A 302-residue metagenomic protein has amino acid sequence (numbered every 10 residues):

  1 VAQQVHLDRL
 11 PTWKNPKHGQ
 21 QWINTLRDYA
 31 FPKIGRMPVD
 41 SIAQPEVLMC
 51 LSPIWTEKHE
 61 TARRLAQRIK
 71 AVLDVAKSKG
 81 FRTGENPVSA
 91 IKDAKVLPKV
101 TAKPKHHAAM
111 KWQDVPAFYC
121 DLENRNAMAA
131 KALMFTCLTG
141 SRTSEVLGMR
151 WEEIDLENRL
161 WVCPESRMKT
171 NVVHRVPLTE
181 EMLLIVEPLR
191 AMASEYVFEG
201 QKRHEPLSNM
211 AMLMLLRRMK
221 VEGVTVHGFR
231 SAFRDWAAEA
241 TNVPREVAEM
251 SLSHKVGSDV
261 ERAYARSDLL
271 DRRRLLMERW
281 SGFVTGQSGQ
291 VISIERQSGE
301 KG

Functional and structural regions predicted by a protein language model:
V1-T56, V72-V75: Basic/aromatic-enriched alpha-helical hairpins
A2, N15-H18, W22, A43 (+11 more regions): Hydrophobic (often cysteine-bearing) scaffold residues that line and stabilize catalytic clefts of nucleotide/cofactor
T12, I54-K70, S78, R82-M149 (+5 more regions): Basic, Lys/Arg- and aromatic-enriched nucleic-acid-binding interface segment
V47, I69, G140, V146 (+2 more regions): Short, basic/aromatic-rich helical patch in the C-terminal catalytic core of site-specific tyrosine
K58, A109-P116, N158, R167 (+5 more regions): Active-site/catalytic core of tyrosine-dependent DNA strand-transfer enzymes
F81, E85, E153-L160, G223 (+3 more regions): Short, polar N-cap/turn motifs at the start of nucleic acid-interacting alpha helices
V100-T101, V162-N171, L183, H204-E205 (+2 more regions): Catalytic-site neighborhood detector that most strongly recognizes the C-terminal catalytic loop/helix of tyrosine
L178, R234-A237, A248, Y264 (+1 more regions): Hydrophobic, well-ordered secondary-structure elements that form the walls of internal hydrophobic environments
